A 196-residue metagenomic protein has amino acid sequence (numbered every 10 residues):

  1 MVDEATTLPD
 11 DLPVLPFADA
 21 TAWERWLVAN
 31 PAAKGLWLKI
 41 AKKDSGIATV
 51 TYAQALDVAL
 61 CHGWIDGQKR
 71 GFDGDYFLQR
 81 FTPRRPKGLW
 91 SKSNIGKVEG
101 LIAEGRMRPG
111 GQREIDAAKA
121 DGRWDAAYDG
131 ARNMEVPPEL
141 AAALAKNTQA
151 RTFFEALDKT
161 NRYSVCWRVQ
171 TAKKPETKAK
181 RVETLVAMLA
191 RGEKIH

Functional and structural regions predicted by a protein language model:
M1-H196: Charge-dense, helix-prone N-terminal extensions
